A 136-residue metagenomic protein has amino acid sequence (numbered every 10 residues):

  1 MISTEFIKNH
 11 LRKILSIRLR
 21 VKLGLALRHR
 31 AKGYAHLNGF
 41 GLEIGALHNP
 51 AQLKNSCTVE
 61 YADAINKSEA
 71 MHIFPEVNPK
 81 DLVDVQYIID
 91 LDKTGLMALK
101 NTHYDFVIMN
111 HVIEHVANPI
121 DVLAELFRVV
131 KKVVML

Functional and structural regions predicted by a protein language model:
M1-A35: Membrane-proximal basic amphipathic "stem/tether" segments
A35-L96: Class I SAM-dependent methyltransferase SAM/SAH-binding core
H36, T102-H103: Alpha-helix C-terminal capping/helix-to-coil transition sites in glycosyltransferase folds
K54, A117, K131: Short conserved AdoMet
Y104-I108: Hydrophobic beta-strand segment of the Class I
H111-H115: A short His-aromatic
I120-V134: A short glycine-rich, Lys/Arg-flanked "PGG" loop and its adjoining helix->strand segment in the class I
